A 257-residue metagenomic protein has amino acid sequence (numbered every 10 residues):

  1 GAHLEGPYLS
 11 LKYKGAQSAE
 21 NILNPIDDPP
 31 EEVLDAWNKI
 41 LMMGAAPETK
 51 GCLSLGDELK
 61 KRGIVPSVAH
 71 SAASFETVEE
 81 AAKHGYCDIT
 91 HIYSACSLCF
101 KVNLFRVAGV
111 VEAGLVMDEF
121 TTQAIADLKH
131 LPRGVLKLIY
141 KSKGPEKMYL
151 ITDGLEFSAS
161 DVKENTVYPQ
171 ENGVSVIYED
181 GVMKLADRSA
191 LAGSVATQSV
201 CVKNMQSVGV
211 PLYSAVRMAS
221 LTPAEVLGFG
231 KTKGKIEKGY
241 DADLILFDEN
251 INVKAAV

Functional and structural regions predicted by a protein language model:
G1-K39: Divalent-metal coordination cores built from histidine and acidic residues
E5-P7, Y93, L155, I245 (+1 more regions): Anionic group-transfer/hydrolysis microenvironments
Y13-K14, C99, D161, I251: Short, function-defining helix-loop hinge/capping sites that tune catalysis or transport
L34-V162: Active-site core of metal-dependent hydrolases
R106-A124, Y140-T152, S158-Y240, L244-L246: His/Asp/Glu-enriched, well-ordered alpha-helical/loop segment that forms or immediately abuts the divalent-metal
N250-A256: Short, Lys/Arg- and Gly-enriched loop/turn segments at beta-strand edges
